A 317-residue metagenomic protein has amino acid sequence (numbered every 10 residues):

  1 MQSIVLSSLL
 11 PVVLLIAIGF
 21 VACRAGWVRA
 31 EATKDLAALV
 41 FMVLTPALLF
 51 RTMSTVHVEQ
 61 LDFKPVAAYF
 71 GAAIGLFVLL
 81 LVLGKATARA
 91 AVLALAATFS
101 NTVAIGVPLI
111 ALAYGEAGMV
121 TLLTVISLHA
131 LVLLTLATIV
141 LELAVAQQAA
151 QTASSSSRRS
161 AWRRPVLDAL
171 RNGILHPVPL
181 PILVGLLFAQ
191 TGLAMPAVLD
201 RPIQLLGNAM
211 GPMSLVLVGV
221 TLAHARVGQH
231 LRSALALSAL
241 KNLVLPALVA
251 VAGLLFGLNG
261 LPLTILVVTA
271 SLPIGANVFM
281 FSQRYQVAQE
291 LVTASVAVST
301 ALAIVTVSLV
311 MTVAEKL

Functional and structural regions predicted by a protein language model:
M1-L317: Alpha-helical transmembrane segments of multi-pass small-molecule/ion transporters
